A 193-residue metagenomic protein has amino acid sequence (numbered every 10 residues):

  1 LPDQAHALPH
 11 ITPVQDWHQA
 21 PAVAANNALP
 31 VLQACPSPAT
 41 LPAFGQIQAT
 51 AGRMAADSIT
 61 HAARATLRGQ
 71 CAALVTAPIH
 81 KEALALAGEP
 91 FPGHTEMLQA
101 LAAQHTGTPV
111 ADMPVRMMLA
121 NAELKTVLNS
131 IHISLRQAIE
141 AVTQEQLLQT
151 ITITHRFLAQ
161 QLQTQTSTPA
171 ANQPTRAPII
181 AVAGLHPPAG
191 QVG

Functional and structural regions predicted by a protein language model:
L1-E96, Q149-G193: Contiguous, glycine/small-aliphatic-enriched amphipathic segments in soluble metabolic enzymes
P13, Q33, M117-A120, L128: Structural signal for conserved beta-strand scaffold positions within catalytic alpha/beta enzyme cores
A22-N26, M118-E123: Short glycine/proline-enriched loop/turn "hinge" motifs that connect secondary-structure elements and lie
A73, M113-R116, L124-K125: Generic beta-strand structural signal
A77-H80, T126-S134: Acidic/polar active-site rim loop that often engages polyanionic ligands
P90-P92, V110, M118: Active-site loop-to-helix "anion-binding N-cap" substructures in soluble metabolic enzymes
E96-M113, I133-Q160: Active-site glycine-rich loop that binds ribose-phosphate moieties when present
L119-V127, I180-G184: Mobile beta-alpha loop/short-helix "lid" or hinge segments that flank ligand
